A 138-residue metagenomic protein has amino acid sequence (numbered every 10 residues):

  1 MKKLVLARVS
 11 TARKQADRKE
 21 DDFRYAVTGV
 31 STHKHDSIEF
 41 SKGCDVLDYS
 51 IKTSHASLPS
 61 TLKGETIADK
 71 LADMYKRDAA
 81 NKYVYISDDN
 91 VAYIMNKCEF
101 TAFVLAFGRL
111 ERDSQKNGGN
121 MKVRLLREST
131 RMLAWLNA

Functional and structural regions predicted by a protein language model:
K2-S10: Short beta-strand segments enriched in small/hydrophobic residues
V9, A16-A138: Nucleic-acid endonuclease domains
